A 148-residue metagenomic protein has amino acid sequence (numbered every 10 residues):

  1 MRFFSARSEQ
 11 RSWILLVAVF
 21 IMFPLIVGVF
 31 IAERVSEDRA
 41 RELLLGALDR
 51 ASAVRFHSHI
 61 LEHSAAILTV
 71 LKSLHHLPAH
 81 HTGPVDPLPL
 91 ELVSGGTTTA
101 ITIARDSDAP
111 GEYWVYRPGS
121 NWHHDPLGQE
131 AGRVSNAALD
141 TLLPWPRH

Functional and structural regions predicted by a protein language model:
M1-H148: Function-determining sites in protein domains
